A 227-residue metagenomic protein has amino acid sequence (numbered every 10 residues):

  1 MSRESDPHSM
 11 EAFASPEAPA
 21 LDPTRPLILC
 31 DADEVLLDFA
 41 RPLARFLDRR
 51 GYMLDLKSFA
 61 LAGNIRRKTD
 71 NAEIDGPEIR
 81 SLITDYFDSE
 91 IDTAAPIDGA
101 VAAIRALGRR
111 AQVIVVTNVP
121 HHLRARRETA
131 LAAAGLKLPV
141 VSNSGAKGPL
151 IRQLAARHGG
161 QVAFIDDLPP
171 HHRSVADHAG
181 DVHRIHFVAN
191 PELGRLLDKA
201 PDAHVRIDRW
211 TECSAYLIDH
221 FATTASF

Functional and structural regions predicted by a protein language model:
S2-I79: Active-site neighborhood of HAD-like aspartate-dependent phosphohydrolases
D22-P23, R109-R110, A155-Q161: Glycine-rich phosphate-binding loop signature in dinucleotide/nucleotide-binding domains
L61-T93, S144-F164, E212, Y216: N-terminal/domain-start segments enriched in small and hydrophobic, helix-friendly residues, covering either
G76, D85-V115, H121-E128: Short, acidic loop-to-helix structural element flanking the phosphoryl-transfer center in phosphate-processing enzymes
P120-A163, P169-A176: Substrate-recognition "cap/lid" segment bordering the active-site pocket of phosphatases
P139-G145, H204-E212: Short acidic-hydrophobic, aromatic-tinged amphipathic segments that line or gate anion-handling sites
P149-R152, L193-D202, Y216-I218: Short, charged, surface-exposed secondary-structure boundary motifs
F164-D208: Acidic, Mg2+-coordinating phosphoryl-transfer loop and its flanking beta/alpha structural elements, shared across
